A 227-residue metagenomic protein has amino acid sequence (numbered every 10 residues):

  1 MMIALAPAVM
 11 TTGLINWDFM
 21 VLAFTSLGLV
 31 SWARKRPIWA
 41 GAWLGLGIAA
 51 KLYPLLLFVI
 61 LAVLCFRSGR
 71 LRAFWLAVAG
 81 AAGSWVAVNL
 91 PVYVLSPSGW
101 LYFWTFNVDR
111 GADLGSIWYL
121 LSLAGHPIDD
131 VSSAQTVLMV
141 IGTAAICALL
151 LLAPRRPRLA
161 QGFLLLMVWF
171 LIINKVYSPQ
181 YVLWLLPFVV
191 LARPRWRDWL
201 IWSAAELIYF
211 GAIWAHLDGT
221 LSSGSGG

Functional and structural regions predicted by a protein language model:
M1-L5, W39, R156: Transmembrane-helix signature of polytopic, membrane-embedded enzymes that assemble or transfer cell-envelope glycans
G13-M20: Short acidic/glycine- and proline-prone juxtamembrane loop motifs at membrane-interface regions of multi-pass membrane
F19, A42-L64, A87, I172-Y181: Transmembrane helices and adjacent periplasmic/lumenal helix-loop junctions of polyprenol-phosphate-dependent
V21-R36: Specific aromatic-rich, kink-prone transmembrane helix
L56-G83: Perimembrane helix-loop-helix junctions
V92-H126, G224-G226: Extracytoplasmic catalytic-loop and juxtamembrane helix elements of membrane-embedded, polyprenol/dolichol-linked
G111-I173: Aromatic/glycine/proline-enriched transmembrane-helix motif characteristic of membrane-embedded glycan-assembly enzymes
I201-G227: Aromatic-enriched
